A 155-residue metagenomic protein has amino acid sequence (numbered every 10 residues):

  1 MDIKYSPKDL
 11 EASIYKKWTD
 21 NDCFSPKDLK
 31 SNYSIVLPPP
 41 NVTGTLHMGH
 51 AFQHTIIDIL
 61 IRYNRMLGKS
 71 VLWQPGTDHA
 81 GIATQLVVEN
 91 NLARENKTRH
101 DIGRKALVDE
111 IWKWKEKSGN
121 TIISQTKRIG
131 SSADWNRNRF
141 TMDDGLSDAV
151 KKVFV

Functional and structural regions predicted by a protein language model:
M1-V155: N-terminal, positively charged nucleic-acid-binding surface of large information/translation enzymes
